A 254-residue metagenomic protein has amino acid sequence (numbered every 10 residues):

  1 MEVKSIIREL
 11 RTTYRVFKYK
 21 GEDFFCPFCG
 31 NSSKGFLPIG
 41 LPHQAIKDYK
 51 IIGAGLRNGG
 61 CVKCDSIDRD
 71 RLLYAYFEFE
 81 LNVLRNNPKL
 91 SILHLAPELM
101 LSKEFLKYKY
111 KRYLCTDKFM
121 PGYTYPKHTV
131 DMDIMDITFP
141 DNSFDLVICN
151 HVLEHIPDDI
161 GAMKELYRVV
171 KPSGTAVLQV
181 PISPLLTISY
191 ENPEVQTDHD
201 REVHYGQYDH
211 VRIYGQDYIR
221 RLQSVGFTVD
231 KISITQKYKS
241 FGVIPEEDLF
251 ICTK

Functional and structural regions predicted by a protein language model:
E2-T138, S233, K237-T253: Conserved N-terminal segment of class I S-adenosyl-L-methionine
T12-F24, F28-N31, T129, P157-K254: S-adenosyl-L-methionine-dependent methyltransferase catalytic module, highlighting the catalytic core
K89, F144-D145: Local beta-strand N-terminus motif with an aromatic residue
L95, V147-I148: Hydrophobic beta-strand segment of the Class I
I148-N150, G161: PRPP/pyrophosphate-binding module of the type I phosphoribosyltransferase fold
H151-H155: Short catalytic micro-motifs in class I SAM-dependent methyltransferases
